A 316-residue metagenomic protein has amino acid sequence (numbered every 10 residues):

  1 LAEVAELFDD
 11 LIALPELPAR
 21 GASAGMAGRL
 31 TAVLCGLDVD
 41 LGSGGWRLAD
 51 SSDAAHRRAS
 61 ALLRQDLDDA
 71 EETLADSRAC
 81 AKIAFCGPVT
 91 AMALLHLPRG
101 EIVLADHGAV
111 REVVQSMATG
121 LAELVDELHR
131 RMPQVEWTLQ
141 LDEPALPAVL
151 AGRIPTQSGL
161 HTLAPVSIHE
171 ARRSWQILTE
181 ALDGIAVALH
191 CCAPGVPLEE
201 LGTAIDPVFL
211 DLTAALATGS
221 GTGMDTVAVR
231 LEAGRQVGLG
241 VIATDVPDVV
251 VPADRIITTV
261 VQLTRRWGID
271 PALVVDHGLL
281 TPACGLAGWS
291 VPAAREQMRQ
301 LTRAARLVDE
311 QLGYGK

Functional and structural regions predicted by a protein language model:
L1-A2, A59-D68, V114-A122, V166-I177 (+3 more regions): Well-ordered, non-membrane alpha-helical segments in soluble/globular domains
L1-V110, V114, E200-D206, R235 (+2 more regions): Alpha/beta catalytic barrel-like cores
V4-A5, L63-A79, T119-E136, M224-R230 (+1 more regions): Short amphipathic alpha-helices and their capping/turn segments at secondary-structure boundaries
L14-E16, A84-C86, Q140-D142, A188-C192 (+3 more regions): A cross-family glycoside hydrolase active-site/sugar-binding cleft signature
C80, E136-T138, A186, Q236 (+1 more regions): Proline-centered loop/turn at the N-terminus of a beta-strand
P98-V113, Q140-A164, A193, G240-V249 (+1 more regions): Active-site-proximal beta-alpha loop/turn segments in soluble metabolic enzymes
S116, G120-A217: Active-site loop segments of alpha/beta catalytic cores
D206-G315: Catalytic-face loop-and-helix region of soluble metabolic enzyme cores
